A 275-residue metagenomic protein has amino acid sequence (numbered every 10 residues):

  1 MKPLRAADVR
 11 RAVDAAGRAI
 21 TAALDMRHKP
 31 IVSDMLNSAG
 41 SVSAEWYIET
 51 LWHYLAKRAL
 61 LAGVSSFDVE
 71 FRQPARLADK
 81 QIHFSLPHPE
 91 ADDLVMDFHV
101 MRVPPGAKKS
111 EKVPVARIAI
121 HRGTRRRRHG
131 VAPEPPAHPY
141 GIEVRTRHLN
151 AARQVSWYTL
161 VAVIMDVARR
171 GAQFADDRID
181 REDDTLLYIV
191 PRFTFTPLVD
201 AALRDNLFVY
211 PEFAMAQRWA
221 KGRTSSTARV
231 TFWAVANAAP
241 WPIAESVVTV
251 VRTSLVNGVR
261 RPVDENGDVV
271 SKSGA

Functional and structural regions predicted by a protein language model:
K2-D68, R72-Q73, E111-R192, A244 (+1 more regions): Hot-dog-fold acyl-thioester-processing enzymes
D68-G106, V190-N237: Hydrophobic beta-sheet segments that form the core/acyl-binding groove of ACP/CoA-dependent acyl-chain-processing
P105-P114, A238-P242: Residue-level signal for glycine
T227, W241-A244: Glycine-rich phosphate/pyrophosphate-binding loop shared by adenosine-nucleotide-utilizing enzymes
